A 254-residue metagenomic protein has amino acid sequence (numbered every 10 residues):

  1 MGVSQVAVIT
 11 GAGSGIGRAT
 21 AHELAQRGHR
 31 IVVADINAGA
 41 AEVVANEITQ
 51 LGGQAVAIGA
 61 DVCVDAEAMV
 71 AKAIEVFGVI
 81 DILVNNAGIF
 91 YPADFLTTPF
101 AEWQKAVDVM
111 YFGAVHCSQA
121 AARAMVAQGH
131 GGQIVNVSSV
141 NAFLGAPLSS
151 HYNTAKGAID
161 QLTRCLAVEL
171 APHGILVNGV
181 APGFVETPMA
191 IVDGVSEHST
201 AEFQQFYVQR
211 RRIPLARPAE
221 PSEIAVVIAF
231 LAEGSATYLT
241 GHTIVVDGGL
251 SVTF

Functional and structural regions predicted by a protein language model:
A93-L96, L144-S150, P172, A216 (+1 more regions): Active-site loop immediately N-terminal to the catalytic Tyr-X3-Lys motif of short-chain dehydrogenase/reductase
D94-F95, P99-V107, Q209: Substrate-binding pocket helix/loop in short-chain dehydrogenase/reductase
S118, A155, T163: Active-site helix of classical SDR
R123, V168-P172, T237: Alpha-helical segment proximal to the catalytic Tyr-Lys
S139: Residue(s) in the substrate-gating loop at a strand-loop-helix junction that position the organic substrate next
L144, A229, T240-F254: Short C-terminal tail/terminal secondary-structure segment of NAD(P)H-dependent dehydrogenase/reductase domains
G179, A201-S235, L239, G248: C-terminal helical subdomain
